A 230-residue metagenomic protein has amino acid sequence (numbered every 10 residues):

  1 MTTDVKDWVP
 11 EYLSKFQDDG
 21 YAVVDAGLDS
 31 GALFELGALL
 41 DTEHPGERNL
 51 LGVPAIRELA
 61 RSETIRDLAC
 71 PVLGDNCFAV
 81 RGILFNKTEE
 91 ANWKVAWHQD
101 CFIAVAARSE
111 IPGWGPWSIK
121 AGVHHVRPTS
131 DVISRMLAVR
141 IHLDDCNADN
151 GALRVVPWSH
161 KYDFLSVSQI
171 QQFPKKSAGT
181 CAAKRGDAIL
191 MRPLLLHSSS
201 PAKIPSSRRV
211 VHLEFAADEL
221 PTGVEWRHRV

Functional and structural regions predicted by a protein language model:
T2-D19, L28-R185, S198, A202-S206 (+1 more regions): Non-heme Fe(II) oxygenase catalytic core, chiefly the N-lobe of the double-stranded beta-helix
V23, A188-L190, H212: Hydrophobic beta-strand signal
T222-V230: Charged, cofactor-coupling segments
